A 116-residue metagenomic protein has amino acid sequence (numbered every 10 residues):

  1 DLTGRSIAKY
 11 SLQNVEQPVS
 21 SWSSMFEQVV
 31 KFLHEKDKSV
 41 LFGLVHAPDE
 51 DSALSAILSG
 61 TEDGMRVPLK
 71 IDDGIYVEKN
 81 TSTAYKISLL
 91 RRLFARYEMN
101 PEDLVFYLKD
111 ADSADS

Functional and structural regions predicted by a protein language model:
D1-S116: Intrinsically disordered, charged low-complexity linkers and terminal tails that flank or connect structured domains
